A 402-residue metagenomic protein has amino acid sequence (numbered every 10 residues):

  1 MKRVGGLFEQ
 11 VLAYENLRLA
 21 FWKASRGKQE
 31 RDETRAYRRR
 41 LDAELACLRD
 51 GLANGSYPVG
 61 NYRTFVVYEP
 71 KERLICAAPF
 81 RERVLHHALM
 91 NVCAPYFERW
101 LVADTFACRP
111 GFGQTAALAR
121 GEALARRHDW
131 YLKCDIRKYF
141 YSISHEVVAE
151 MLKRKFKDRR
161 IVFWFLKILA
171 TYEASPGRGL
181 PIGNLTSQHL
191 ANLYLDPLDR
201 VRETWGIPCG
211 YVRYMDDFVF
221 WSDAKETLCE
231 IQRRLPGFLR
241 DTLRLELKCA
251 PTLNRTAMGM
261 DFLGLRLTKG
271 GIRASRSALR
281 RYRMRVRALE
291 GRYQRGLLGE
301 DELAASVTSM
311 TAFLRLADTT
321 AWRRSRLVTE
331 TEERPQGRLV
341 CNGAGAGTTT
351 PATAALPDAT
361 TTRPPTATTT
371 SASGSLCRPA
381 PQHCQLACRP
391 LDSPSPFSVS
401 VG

Functional and structural regions predicted by a protein language model:
M1-K157, Y172-E173: Conserved two-metal-ion catalytic palm core of "right-hand" nucleic acid polymerases, unifying RNA-dependent RNA
K2, A78, H87, T171 (+3 more regions): Right-hand nucleic-acid polymerase module
K23, V147-M151, D217, A288 (+1 more regions): A general alpha-helix detector
E44, G51-L52, A103-D104, R109 (+4 more regions): Conserved polymerase palm-domain catalytic core
R63, M258, L263-L265, A352 (+1 more regions): Change "...and in nucleic-acid phosphodiester-cleaving endonucleases..." to "...and in nucleic-acid processing enzymes
R200, A224-K225, I272, R378-P381: Short loop segments at secondary-structure junctions
R334-G402: Disulfide-stabilized, aromatic/cysteine-rich ligand-recognition loop
